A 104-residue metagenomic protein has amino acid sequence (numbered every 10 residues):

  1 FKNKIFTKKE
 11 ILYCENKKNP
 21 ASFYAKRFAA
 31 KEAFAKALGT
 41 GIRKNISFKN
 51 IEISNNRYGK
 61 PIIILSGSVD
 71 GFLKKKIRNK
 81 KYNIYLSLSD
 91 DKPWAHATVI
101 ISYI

Functional and structural regions predicted by a protein language model:
F1-I104: Core catalytic alpha/beta fold that binds nucleotide/phospho-ligands
